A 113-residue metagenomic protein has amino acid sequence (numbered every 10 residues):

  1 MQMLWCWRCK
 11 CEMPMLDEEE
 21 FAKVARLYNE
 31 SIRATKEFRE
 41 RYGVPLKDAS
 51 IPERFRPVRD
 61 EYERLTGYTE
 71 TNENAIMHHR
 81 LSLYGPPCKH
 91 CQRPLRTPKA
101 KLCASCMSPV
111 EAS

Functional and structural regions predicted by a protein language model:
M1, E73-G85, R93-P98: Short, flexible, mixed-charge glycine/proline-rich loop motifs that serve as phosphate/nucleic-acid-contacting
M1, S108-S113: Short amphipathic alpha-helical segments
M1-E63, G67: Long, charged N-terminal interaction/targeting segments
C6-C9, C88-C91, C103-C106: Short cysteine-rich clusters marking metal-coordination/redox-active sites
P14-M15, R93-R96, E111: Short functional micro-motifs and their immediate structural scaffolds
K23, A100-P109: Cysteine-rich micro-motifs
